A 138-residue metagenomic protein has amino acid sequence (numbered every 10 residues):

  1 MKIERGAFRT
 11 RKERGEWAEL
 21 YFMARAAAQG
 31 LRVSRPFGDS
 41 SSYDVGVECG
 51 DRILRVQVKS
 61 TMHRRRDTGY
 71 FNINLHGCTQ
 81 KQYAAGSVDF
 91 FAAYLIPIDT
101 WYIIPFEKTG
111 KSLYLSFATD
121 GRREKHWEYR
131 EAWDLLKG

Functional and structural regions predicted by a protein language model:
M1-E4, T109-G138: Charged phosphate-binding loop/patch that engages nucleotide di/tri-phosphates or the phosphate backbone of nucleic
M1-V33: Acidic-basic catalytic patches of nuclease active cores, encompassing PD-(D/E)XK and other metal-cofactor nuclease
A26, V45-V47, R52-S60: Conserved catalytic cores of phosphodiester-cleaving nucleases, focusing on short active-site segments
Q29, S87, L136-G138: Structured helix-beta-strand junction loops
L31-S42: Short, well-structured beta-strand/strand-turn elements
S40-S42, D51-R55, Y83-V88: Short connector loops at helix/strand junctions that flank enzyme active sites, especially segments positioning acidic
K59-W101, F106: Catalytic cores of nucleic-acid endonucleases
